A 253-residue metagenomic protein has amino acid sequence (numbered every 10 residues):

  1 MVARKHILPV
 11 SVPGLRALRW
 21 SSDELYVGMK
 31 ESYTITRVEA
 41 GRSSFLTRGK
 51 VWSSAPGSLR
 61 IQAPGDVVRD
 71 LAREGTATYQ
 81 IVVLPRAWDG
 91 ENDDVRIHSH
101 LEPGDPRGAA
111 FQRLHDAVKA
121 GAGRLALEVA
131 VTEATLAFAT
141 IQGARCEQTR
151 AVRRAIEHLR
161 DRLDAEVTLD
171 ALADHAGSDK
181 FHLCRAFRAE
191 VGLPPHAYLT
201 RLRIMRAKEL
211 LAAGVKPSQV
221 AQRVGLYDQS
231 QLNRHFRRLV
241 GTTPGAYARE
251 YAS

Functional and structural regions predicted by a protein language model:
M1-I97: N-terminal regulatory/effector-sensing and dimerization cores that precede helix-turn-helix DNA-binding domains
E91-C146, E157: Amphipathic alpha-helical segments enriched in hydrophobic/aromatic residues interleaved with Lys/Arg
E147-A155, V191, T200-R203: N-terminal positioning helix adjacent to the helix-turn-helix/winged-helix DNA-binding module
R160, E166-L202, A221-E250: Basic/polar phosphate-binding segments, predominantly the helix-turn-helix DNA-binding elements of transcriptional
E166, G214-V215: Residue at a beta-strand N-cap/secondary-structure junction
P217-Q219: Glycine-rich, charge-dense phosphate/pyrophosphate-binding loop(s) and the adjacent flexible "lid"/catalytic subdomain
